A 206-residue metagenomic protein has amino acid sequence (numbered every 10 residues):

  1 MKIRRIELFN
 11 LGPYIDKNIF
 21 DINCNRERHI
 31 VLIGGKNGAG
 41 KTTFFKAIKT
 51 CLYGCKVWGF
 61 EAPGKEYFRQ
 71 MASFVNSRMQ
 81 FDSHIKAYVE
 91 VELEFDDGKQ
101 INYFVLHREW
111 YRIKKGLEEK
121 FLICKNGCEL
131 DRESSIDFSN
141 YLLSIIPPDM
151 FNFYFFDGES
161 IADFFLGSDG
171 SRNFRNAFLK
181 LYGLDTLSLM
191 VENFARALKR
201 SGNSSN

Functional and structural regions predicted by a protein language model:
K2, H84-V89, G116-K120, D149-N152 (+1 more regions): Short glycine-/polar-rich loops that comprise or flank the Walker A/P-loop and associated switch/sensor motifs
K2-Y53, F178: Pre-Walker A-like glycine/lysine-rich segment at the N-terminus of P-loop NTPase domains
R5-E7, Y88-E92, V105-H107: Beta-strand secondary-structure signal
V31-G34, F45-N102: Conserved P-loop NTP-binding catalytic core
I48, L52-K56, I146-M150, L181-L189 (+1 more regions): Conserved NTP-handling cores and scaffolds of large molecular machines
K56-V57, K99-Y103, G116, T186-E192: Short, solvent-exposed secondary-structure capping/transition elements
E61-A72, K99-F153, D163-A177: Glycine-rich phosphate-binding loops of NTPases
G158-N206: Extended, Lys/Glu-rich alpha-helical coiled-coil stalks
